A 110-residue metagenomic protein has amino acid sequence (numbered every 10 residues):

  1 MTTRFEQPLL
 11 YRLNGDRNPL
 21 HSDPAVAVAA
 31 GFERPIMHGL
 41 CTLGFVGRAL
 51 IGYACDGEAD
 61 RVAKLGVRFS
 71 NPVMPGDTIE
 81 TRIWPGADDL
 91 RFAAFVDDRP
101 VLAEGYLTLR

Functional and structural regions predicted by a protein language model:
M1-M37, I51, C55: Catalytic strand-loop segment that frames the active site of acyl-thioester-processing enzymes
T42-D88: Hydrophobic beta-strand-centered segment that forms part of the acyl-chain substrate-binding groove
M74-P75, E80-R110: HotDog/MaoC-like acyl-thioester-processing domains
